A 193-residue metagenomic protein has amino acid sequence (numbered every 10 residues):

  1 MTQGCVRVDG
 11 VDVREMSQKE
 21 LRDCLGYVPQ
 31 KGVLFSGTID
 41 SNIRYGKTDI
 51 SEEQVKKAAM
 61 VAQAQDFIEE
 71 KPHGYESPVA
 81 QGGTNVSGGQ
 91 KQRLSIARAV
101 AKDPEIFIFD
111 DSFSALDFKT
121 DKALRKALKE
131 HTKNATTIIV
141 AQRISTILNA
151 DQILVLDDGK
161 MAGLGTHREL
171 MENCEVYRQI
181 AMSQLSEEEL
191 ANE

Functional and structural regions predicted by a protein language model:
M1, R7-D12, Q65-L94, S112 (+2 more regions): ABC-fold ATPase nucleotide-binding domain signature/coupling loops
T2-R7, E15, R22-D23, D40-Q81 (+2 more regions): ABC ATPase nucleotide-binding domain helical subdomain, centered on the C-loop/LSGGQ "ABC signature"
K19, L25-P29, I138: ABC nucleotide-binding domain signature
V61, E69-P72, K119, K126 (+2 more regions): C-terminal portion of ABC ATPase nucleotide-binding domains
S87-G88, L94-A99, A123, I139: ABC ATPase nucleotide-binding domain "signature" region
A101-E105, N134: A short, proline-enriched helix->beta-strand linker immediately N-terminal to the Walker B motif in ABC-type P-loop
F107-D110: Catalytic Walker B motif of ABC-type/P-loop ATPase nucleotide-binding domains
E130-A141: Conserved catalytic loops of ABC-family nucleotide-binding domains
